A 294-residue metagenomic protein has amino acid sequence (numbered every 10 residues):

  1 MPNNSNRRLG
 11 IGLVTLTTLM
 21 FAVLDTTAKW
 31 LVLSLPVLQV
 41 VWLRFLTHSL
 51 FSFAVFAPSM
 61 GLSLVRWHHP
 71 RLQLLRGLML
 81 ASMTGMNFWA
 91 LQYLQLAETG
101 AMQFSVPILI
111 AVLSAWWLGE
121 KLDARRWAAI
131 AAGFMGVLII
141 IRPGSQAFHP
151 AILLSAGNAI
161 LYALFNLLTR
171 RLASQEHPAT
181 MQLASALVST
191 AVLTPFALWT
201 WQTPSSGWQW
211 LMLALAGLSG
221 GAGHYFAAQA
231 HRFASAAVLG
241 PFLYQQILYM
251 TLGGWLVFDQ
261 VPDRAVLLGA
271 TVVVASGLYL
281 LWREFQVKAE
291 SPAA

Functional and structural regions predicted by a protein language model:
R8-T17, F56, G61-M86, P150-N158 (+1 more regions): Loop-to-transmembrane-helix transition segments
T18-T26, F53, G77-G85, P107-V112 (+7 more regions): Hydrophobic/small/kink-forming positions within alpha-helical transmembrane segments of polytopic membrane proteins
K29, V37, S52, S145-S205 (+3 more regions): Transmembrane alpha-helical segments that form core, pore/gating elements of small-molecule transporters/exporters
S34-S82, L161-L164, A184-T200: Transmembrane alpha-helices of multi-pass small-molecule transport proteins
L35-L50, F88-V106, F148-L161, S206-G220 (+1 more regions): Structural signature of hydrophobic alpha-helical transmembrane segments
N87-W89, V106-A128, L248-L267: C-terminal transmembrane-helix exit sites in multi-pass transporters
T99-S105, L172-V188, H224-W255: Helix-helix packing/entry segments at the starts of transmembrane helices
R125-I141, A265-E284: Hydrophobic transmembrane alpha-helices of multi-pass small-molecule transport proteins
